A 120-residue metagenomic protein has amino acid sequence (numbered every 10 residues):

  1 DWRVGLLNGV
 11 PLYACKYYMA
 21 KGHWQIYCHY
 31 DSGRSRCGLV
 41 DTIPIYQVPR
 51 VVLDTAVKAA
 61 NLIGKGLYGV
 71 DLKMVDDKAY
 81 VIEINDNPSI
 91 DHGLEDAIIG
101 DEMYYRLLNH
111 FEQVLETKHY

Functional and structural regions predicted by a protein language model:
D1-A60: Phosphate-binding site of ATP-dependent enzymes
L12-Y13, Y68, Y80-E83: Protein kinase-like catalytic core scaffold
P44-Q47, N61-L62, M74-Y120: C-terminal active-site "lid" helix and adjoining low-complexity regulatory extension at the edge of ATP-using catalytic
V70-L72: Hydrophobic residue at the +6 position relative to the catalytic HRD Asp in the kinase catalytic loop
